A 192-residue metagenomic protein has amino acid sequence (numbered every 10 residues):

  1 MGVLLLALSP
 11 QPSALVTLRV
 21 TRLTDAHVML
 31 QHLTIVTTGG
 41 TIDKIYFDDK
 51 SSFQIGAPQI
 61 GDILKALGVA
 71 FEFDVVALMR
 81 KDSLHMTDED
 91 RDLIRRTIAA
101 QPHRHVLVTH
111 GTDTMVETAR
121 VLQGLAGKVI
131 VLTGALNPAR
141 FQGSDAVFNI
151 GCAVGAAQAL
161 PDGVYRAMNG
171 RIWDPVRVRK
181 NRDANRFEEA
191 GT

Functional and structural regions predicted by a protein language model:
M1-P10: Extreme N-terminal basic, low-complexity initiation segments that serve as generic localization/processing leaders
G2, M29-L30: The identity of the second residue at the extreme N-terminus of proteins
T21-V28: Short, Lys/Arg-enriched N-terminal segments with co-localized hydrophobic residues within the first ~10-30 amino acids
L30-T192: Active-site histidine-anchored catalytic micro-motif
